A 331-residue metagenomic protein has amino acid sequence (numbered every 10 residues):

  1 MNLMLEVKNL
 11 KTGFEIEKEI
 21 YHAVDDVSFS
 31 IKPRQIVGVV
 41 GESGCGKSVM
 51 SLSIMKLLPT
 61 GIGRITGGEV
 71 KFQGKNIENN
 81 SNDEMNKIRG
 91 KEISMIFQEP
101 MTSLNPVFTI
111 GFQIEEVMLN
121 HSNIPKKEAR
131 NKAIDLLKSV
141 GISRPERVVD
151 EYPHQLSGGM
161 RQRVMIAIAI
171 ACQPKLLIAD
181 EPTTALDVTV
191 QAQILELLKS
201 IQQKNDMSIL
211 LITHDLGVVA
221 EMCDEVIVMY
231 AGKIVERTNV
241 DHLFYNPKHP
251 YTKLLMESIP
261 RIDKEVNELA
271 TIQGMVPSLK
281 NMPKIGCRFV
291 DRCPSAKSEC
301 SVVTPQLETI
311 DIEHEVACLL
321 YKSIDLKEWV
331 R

Functional and structural regions predicted by a protein language model:
L3, S143, N239-R331: Short catalytic/signature loops enriched in Gly
V40-G41: The feature captures the beta-strand-to-loop junction immediately N-terminal to the Walker
I65-N76: Conserved ABC transporter NBD signature motif
N76, K127-R147, M256-E257: Conserved ABC ATPase "signature" region
A171-K175: A short, proline-enriched helix->beta-strand linker immediately N-terminal to the Walker B motif in ABC-type P-loop
I178, P182, L186-N267: P-loop NTP-binding/switch modules centered on Walker-like glycine-rich loops
